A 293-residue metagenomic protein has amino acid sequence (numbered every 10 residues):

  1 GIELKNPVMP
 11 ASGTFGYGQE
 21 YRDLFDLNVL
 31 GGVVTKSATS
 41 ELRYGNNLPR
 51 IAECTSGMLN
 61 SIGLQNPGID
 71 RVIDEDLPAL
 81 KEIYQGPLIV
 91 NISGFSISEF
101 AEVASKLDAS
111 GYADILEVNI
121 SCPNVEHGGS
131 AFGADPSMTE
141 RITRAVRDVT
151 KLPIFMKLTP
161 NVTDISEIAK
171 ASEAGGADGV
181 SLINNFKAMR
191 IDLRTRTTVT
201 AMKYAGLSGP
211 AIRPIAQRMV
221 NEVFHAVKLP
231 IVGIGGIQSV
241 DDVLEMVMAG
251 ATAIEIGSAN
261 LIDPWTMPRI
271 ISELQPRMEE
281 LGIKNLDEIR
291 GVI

Functional and structural regions predicted by a protein language model:
G1-L88, S93-F95, I270: N-terminal capping/small domains of soluble enzymes
E3-M9, Y84-V90, V149-T159, F224-I234: Short beta-strand/loop segments at the ligand-binding rim of alpha/beta enzyme cores
P10, V33, V72, V90 (+6 more regions): Conserved, mostly hydrophobic/aromatic
T14-F15, N91-G94, L158-D164, L229-D241: Glycine-rich beta-to-alpha transition loops that act as phosphate-gripper elements at the mouths of alpha/beta enzyme
Q19-F25, F100-S110, V162-G175, E222-V227 (+1 more regions): Catalytic cores of alpha/beta
V34-S40, I120-C122, G179-M189, G236-I237 (+1 more regions): Glycine-rich phosphate-binding active-site loops on the catalytic face of alpha/beta enzymes
G45-T55, I191-A205, V247, A259-K284: C-terminal helical cap(s) of enzyme catalytic domains, especially alpha/beta-barrels
M58, C122-S137, I168-H225, L229: Glycine/Thr-rich beta-alpha phosphate-binding loop at enzyme active sites
